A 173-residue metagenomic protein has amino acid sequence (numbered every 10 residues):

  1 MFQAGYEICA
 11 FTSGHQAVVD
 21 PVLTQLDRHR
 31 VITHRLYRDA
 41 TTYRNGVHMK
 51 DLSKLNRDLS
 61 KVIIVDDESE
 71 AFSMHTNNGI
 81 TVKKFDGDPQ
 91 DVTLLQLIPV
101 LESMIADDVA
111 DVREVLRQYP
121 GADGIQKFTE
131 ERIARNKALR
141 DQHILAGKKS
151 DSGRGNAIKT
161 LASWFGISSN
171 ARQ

Functional and structural regions predicted by a protein language model:
Q3-E7, H15-Q173: C-terminal cap/substrate-recognition subdomain and adjoining C-terminal extension of metal-dependent phosphatase-like
